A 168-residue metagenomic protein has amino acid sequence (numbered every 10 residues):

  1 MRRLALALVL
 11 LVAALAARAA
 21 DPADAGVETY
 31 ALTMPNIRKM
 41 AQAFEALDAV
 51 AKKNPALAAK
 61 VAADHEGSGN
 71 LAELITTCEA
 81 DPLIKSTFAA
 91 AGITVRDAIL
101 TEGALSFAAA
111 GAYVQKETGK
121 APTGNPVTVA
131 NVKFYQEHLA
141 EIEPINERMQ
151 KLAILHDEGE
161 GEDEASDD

Functional and structural regions predicted by a protein language model:
M1-L4: Positively charged n-region of N-terminal signal peptides that target proteins for export
L10-R18: Hydrophobic h-region of N-terminal signal peptides that target proteins for export in Gram-negative bacteria
A19-G67, I145-D168: Immediate post-signal-peptide N-terminus of mature secreted/exported proteins
G69-E162: Compact alpha-helical subdomains of small soluble proteins
